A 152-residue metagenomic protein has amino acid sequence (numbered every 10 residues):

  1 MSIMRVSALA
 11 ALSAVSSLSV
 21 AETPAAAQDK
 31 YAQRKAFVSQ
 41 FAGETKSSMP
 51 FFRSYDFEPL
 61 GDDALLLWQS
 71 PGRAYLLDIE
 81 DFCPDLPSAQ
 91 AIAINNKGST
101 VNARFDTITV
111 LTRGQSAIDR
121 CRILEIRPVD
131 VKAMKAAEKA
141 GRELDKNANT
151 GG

Functional and structural regions predicted by a protein language model:
M1-R5: Positively charged n-region of N-terminal signal peptides that target proteins for export
S7-S17: Bacterial N-terminal signal peptides
V15-S17, P50, R122: Generic detector of short, well-ordered, non-transmembrane alpha-helical segments enriched in hydrophobic residues
V20: Ligand/cofactor-recognition surfaces for anionic moieties
T23-P87, E143-G152: N-terminal secretory signal peptides
C83-G152: Helix-rich interaction surfaces within compact, conserved domain-sized segments that mediate assembly or partner
